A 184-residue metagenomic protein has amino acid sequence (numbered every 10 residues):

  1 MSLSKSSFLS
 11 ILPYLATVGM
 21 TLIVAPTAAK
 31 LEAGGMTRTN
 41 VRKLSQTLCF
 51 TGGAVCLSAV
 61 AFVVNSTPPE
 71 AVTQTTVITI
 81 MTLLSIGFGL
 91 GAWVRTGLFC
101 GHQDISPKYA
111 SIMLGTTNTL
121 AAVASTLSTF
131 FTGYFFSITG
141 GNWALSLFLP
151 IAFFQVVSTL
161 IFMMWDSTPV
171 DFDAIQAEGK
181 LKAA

Functional and structural regions predicted by a protein language model:
L3-S4, P107-T117: Loop-to-transmembrane helix entry/capping segments in MFS-fold secondary transporters and related SLC/MFSD carriers
S4, R38-L44, Y134-F153: A membrane-interface helix-boundary motif in multi-pass transporters
S6-A33, C49, G53-V55, A124-S128: Transmembrane alpha-helices of Major Facilitator/SLC transporters
I11-L15, S85, G115-V123: Transmembrane alpha-helical cores of Major Facilitator Superfamily
T27-A28, E32, F131-G141: Interfacial helix-cap and linker-helix signal at transmembrane-aqueous boundaries of multi-pass secondary transporters
A33-G34, G101-S111: Paired intracellular helix-loop junctions of major facilitator superfamily
V41-G97: C-terminal transmembrane helical hairpin of 12-TM major facilitator-type secondary transporters
V60-V64, P150-A184: Multi-pass alpha-helical transporter architecture, strongest for 12-TM Major Facilitator/SLC carriers used
